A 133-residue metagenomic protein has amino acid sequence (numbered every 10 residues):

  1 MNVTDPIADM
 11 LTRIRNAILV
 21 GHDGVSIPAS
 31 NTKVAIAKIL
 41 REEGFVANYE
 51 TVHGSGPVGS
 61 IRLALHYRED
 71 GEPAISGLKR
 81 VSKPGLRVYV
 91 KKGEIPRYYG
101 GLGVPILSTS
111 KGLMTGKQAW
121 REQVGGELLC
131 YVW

Functional and structural regions predicted by a protein language model:
M1-W133: Core subunits and conserved enzymes of cellular information-processing and envelope-translocation systems across
